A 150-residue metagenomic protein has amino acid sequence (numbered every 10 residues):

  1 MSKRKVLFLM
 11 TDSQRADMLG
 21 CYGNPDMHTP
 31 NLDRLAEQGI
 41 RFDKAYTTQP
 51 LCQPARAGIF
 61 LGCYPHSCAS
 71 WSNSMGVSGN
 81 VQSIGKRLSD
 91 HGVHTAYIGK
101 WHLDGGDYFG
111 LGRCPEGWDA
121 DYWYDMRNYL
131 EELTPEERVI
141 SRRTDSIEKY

Functional and structural regions predicted by a protein language model:
M1-Y150: Formylglycine-dependent sulfatase
